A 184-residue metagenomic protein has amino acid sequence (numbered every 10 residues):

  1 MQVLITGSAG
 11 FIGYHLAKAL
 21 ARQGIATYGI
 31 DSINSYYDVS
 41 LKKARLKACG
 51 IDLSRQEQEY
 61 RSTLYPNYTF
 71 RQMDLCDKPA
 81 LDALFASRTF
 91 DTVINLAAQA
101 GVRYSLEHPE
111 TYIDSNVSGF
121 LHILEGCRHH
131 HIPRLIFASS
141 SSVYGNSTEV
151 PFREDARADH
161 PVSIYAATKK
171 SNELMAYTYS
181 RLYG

Functional and structural regions predicted by a protein language model:
M1-G184: N-terminal Rossmann-like NAD(P)+-binding domain of SDR-like oxidoreductases, especially those catalyzing
